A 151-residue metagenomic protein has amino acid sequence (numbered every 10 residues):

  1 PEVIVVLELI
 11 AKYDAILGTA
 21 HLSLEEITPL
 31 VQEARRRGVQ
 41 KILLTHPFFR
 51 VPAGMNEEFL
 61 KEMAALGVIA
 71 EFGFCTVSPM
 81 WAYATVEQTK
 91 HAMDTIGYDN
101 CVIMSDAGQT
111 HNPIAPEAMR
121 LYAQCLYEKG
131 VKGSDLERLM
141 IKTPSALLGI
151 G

Functional and structural regions predicted by a protein language model:
P1-M55: Divalent metal-binding pocket/active-site signature
E8, V31-R36, F59-G67, K90-Y98: Acidic (Asp/Glu)-rich catalytic clusters
I16-G18, K41-L43, G67-E71, N100-V102: Structural preference for beta-strand elements that scaffold enzyme active sites
L17, A70, D106, L136 (+1 more regions): Divalent metal-coordination and catalytic microenvironments
L22, P47-R50, G73-V77, D106-T110: Active-site beta-loop-alpha junctions enriched in small/polar residues
M55-K61, A82-K90, E117-L121: Charged helix-capping and loop-helix junction motifs
Y98-A115: Short acidic/histidine-rich active-site segments
A118-G151: Mid-to-C-terminal alpha-helical segments outside catalytic/metal-binding sites
